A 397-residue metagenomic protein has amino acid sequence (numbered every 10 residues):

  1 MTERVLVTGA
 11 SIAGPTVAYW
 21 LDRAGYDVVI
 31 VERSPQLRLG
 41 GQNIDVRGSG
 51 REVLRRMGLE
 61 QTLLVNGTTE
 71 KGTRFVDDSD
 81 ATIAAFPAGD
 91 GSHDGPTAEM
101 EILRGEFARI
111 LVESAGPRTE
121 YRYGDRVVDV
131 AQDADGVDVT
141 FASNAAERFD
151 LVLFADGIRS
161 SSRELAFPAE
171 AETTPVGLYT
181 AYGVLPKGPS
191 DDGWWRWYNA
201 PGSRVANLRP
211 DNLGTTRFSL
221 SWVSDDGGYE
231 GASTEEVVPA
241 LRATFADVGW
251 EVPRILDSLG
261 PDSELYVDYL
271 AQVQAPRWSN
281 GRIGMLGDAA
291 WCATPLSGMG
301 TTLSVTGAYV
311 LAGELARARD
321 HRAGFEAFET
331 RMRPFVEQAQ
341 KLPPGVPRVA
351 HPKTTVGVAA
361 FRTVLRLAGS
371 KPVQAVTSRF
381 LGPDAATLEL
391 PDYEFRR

Functional and structural regions predicted by a protein language model:
M1-E3, R23, V65, D80 (+3 more regions): C-terminal helical "tail/cap" subdomain of flavin- and related membrane-associated enzymes
M1-V5, D22-A24, R47-F167, A171-V184 (+3 more regions): Conserved N-terminal helical subregion
V7-R23, D27-P35, L153-F154, A181 (+2 more regions): Conserved mid-domain beta->alpha element of the FAD-binding
E32-P35, A88-D94, V223-G227, P343-V346: Short glycine/proline- and charge-enriched loop/turn segments that cap or connect secondary-structure elements
Q132-D133, R209-D211: Short beta-strand micro-motifs enriched in acidic
L178-P210, Y229-A232: Flavin-dependent oxidoreductases
K187-G193, G227-G228, E251, P276 (+2 more regions): Short helix-loop capping/hinge motifs at secondary-structure junctions, enriched in acidic/polar residues
P201-R204, D211-T216, W222-S297: FAD/FMN-dependent oxidoreductases across multiple families
